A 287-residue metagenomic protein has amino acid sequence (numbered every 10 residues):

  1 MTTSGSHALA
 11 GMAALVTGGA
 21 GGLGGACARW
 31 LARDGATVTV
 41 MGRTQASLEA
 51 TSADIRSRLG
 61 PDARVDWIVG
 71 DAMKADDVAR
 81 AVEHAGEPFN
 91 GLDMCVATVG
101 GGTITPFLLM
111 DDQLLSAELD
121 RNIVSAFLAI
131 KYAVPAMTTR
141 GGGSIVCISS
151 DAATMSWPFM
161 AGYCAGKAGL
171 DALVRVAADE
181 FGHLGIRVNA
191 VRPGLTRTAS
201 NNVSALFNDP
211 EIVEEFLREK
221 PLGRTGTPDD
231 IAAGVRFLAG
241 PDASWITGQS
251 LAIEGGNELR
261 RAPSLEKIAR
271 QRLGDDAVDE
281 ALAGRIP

Functional and structural regions predicted by a protein language model:
T2-S4, R236, T247-P287: Short C-terminal tail/terminal secondary-structure segment of NAD(P)H-dependent dehydrogenase/reductase domains
A13, A20-G22: Conserved glycine-rich cofactor-binding loop
P106-F107, D111-L119, F216: Substrate-binding pocket helix/loop in short-chain dehydrogenase/reductase
I130, G166, V174: Active-site helix of classical SDR
P135, D179-H183, S244: Alpha-helical segment proximal to the catalytic Tyr-Lys
S150: Residue(s) in the substrate-gating loop at a strand-loop-helix junction that position the organic substrate next
A190, E211-I246, I253-G255, E280-P287: C-terminal helical subdomain
